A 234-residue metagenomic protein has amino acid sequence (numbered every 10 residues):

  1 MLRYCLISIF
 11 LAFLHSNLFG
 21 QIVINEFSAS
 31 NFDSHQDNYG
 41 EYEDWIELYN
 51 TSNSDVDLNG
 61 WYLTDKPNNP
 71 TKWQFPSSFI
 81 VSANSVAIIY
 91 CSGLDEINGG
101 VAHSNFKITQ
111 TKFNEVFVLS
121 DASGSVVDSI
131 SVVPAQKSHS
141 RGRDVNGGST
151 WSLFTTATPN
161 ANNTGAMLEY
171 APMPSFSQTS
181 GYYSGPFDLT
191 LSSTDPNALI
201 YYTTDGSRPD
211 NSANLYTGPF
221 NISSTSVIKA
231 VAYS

Functional and structural regions predicted by a protein language model:
M1-I22: Bacterial Sec-dependent N-terminal signal peptides
R3, W61, N214-T217: Composition- and surface-driven signal marking solvent-exposed, interaction-prone regions in large proteins
R3-S8, G99, P134, F176 (+2 more regions): Short linear sequence motifs
S8, N31-S34, E47-Y49, V127 (+3 more regions): Residue-level detector of functional hotspots within protein domains
L11, D37-Y39, S54, I108-Q110 (+5 more regions): Sterically constrained small-residue positions within well-ordered secondary structures of folded domains
F19-L153, S212: Activation on beta-sandwich/Ig-like modules and their edge loops
H139-S234: Short, compositionally stereotyped local motifs that mark structural "simplifiers"
